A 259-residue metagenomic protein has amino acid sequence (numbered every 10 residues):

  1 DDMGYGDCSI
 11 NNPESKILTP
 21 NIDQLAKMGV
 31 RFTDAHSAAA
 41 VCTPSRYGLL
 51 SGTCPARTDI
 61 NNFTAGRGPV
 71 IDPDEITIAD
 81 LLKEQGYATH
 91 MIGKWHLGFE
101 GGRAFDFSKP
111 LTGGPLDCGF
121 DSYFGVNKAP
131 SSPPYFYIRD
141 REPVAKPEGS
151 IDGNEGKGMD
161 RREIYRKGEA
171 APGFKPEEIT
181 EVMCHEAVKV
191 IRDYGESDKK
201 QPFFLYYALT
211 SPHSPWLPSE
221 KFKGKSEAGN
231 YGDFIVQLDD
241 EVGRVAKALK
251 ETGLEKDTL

Functional and structural regions predicted by a protein language model:
D2-L259: Formylglycine-dependent sulfatase
